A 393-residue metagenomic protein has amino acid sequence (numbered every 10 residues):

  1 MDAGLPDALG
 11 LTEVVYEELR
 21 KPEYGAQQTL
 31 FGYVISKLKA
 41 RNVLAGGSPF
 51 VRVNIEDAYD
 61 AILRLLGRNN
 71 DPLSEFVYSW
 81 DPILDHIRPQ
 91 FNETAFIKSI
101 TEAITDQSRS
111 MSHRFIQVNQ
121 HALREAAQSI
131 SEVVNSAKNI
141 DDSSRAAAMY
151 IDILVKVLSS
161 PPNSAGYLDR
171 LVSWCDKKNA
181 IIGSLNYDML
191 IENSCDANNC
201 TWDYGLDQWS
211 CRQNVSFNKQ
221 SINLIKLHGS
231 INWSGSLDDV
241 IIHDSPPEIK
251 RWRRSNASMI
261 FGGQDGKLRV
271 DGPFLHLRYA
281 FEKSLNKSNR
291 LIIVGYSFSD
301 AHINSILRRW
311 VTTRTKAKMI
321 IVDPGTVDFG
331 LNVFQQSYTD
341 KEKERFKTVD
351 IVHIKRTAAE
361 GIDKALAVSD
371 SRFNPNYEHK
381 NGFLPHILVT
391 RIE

Functional and structural regions predicted by a protein language model:
M1-K178, L185-N193: Gly/serine-rich nucleotide phosphate-binding loop at the start of the catalytic core of nucleotide/ADP-ribose-handling
M1-P49, F217-K219, Y279-E393: SIR2/sirtuin-family catalytic core signature
M111-P162, S194, N198-Y279: Active-site gating loop/helix substructures
S164-V172, F274-R278, E282, N304: Short, well-ordered alpha-helical scaffold segments within catalytic/effector domains
L171-C175, G183, R212-K219, R251 (+2 more regions): A general structural signal for short secondary-structure junctions and capping/turn motifs
I181-N186, D203-G205, N223-H228, I293 (+1 more regions): A structural signal for short, well-ordered beta-strand segments and their strand-loop junctions that often border
M189, H228-I231, F298: Short, flexible loop/turn elements at secondary-structure junctions
E192-S194, S236, I303-N304, L331: Short glycine-/acidic-enriched loop or helix-start segments at secondary-structure transitions that form or flank
